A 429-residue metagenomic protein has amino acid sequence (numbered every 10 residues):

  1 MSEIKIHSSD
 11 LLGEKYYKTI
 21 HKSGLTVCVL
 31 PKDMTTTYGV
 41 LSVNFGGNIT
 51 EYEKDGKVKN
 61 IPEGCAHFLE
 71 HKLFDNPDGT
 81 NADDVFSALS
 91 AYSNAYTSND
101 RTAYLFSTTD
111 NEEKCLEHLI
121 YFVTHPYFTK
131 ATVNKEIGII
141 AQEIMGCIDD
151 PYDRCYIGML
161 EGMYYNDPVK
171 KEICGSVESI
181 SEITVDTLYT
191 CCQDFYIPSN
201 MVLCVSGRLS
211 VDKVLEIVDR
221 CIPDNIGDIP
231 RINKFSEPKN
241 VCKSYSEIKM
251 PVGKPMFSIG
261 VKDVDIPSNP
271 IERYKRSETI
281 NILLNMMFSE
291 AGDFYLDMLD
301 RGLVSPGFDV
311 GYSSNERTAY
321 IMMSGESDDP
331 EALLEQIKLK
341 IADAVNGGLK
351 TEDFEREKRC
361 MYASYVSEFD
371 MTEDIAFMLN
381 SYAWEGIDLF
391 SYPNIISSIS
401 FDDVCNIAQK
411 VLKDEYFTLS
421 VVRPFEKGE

Functional and structural regions predicted by a protein language model:
M1-N81, Y189-D297, T418-E429: His/Glu-rich zincin catalytic helix
I4-K18, G162-M201, K234-F235, P267 (+2 more regions): Histidine-acidic residue clusters that define the catalytic metal-binding segment of zinc metallopeptidase domains
T35-Y52, N81-V123, Y156-E178, V202-S206 (+4 more regions): M16 family metallopeptidases and their MPP-like homologs
Y121-K130, C221-D228, L339-L349: A common structural junction motif
M145-D149, C242-K254, Y362-E373: Short, low-order "capping/linker" segments at domain edges
D150, R154: Active-site-adjacent helix/loop patches that line small-molecule binding or acyl-intermediate pockets
